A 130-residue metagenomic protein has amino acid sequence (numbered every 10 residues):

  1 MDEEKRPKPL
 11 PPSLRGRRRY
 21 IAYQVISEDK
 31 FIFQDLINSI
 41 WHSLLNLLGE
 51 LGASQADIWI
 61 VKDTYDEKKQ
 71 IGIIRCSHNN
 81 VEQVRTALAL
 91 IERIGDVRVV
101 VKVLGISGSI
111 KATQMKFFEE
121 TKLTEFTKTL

Functional and structural regions predicted by a protein language model:
M1-K30: N-terminal, charge-rich interaction modules
A22-Q24, I73-R75, K102: Beta-strand cores of modular interaction/reader domains in eukaryotic scaffold and signaling proteins, especially PDZ
Q24-T64, T113: Surface-exposed, low-hydrophobicity interaction/linker segments
L44, L90-V99: A common structural junction motif
Y65-I73: The conserved glycine-aromatic submotif of the RRM
R75-E82: Helix N-cap motif at beta-to-alpha junctions
D96-F117: Short proline/glycine- and acidic-rich turn/helix-capping motifs at secondary-structure junctions
I110-L130: Short, low-order "capping/linker" segments at domain edges
